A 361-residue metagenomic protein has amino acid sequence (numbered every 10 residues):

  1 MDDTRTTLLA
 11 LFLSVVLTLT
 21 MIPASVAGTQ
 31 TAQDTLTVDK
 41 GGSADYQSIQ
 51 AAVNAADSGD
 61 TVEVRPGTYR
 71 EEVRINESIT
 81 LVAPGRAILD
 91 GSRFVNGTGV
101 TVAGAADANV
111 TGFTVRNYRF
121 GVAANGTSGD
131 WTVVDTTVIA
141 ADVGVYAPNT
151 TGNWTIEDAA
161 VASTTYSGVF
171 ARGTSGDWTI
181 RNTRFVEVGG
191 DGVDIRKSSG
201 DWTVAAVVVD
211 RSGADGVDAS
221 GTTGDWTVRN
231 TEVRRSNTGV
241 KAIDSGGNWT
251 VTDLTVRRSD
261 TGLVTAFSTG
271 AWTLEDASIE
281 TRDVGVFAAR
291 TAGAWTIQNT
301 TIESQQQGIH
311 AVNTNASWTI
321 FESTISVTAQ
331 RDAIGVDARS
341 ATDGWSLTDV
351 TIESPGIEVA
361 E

Functional and structural regions predicted by a protein language model:
M1-Q33, A52, L81: Secretory targeting signatures
V26, Q30, E63, A316-S317 (+3 more regions): Acidic, glycine- and Ser/Thr-rich low-complexity intrinsically disordered tracts in extracellular/secreted proteins
D34-R70, R74: Acidic Gly/Asp/Thr-rich repetitive segments characteristic of extracellular carbohydrate-active and adhesion proteins
K40-G42, P66, I79-F120: Right-handed parallel beta-helix/beta-spiral solenoid domain characteristic of secreted/periplasmic
V53, E72-I75, I88-D90, N96-G104 (+11 more regions): Glycine-rich beta-solenoid repeat tracts in large extracellular/virion proteins
T80-A83, D107-T111, D130-V134, W154-E157 (+8 more regions): All-beta strand scaffolds that present successive hydrophobic residues in beta-strands
I88-D90, T111, Q307, F321-I325: Beta-strand-rich extracellular passenger or scaffold domains
N109-D194, G200-A205, D210-S212: Right-handed parallel beta-helix
